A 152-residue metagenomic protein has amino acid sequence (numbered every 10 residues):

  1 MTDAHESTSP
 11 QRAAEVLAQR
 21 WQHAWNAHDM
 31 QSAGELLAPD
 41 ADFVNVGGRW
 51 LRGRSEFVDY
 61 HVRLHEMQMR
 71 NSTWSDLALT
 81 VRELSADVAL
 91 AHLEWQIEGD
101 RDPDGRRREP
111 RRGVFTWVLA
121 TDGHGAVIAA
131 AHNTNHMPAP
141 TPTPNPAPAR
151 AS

Functional and structural regions predicted by a protein language model:
T2-L17, Q22-S32, D42-S152: A beta-strand edge to alpha-helix "cap/lid" segment located at domain peripheries
P39: Helix-loop segments that flank and shape redox-cofactor active sites
